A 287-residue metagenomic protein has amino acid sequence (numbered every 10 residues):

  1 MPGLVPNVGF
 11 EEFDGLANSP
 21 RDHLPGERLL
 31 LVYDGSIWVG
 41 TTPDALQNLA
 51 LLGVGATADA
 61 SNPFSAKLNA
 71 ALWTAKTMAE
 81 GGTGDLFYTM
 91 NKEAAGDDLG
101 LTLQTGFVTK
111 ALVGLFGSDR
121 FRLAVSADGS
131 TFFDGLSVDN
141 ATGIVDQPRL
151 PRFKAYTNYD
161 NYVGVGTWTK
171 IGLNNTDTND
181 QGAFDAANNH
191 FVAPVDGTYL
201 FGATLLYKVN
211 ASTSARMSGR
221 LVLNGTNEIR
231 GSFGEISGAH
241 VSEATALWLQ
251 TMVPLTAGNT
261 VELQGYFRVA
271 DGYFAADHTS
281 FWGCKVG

Functional and structural regions predicted by a protein language model:
M1-Q47, V108, G117-A141, E228-I229: Acidic, glycine/polar-enriched metal-coordinating patches/loops that mediate binding to polyanionic ligands
P2, P20, Q47, A58-A60 (+2 more regions): Proline-rich low-complexity regions
P2-P6, L51-F132, Y159, R216-S218: Self-maturation zones of extracellular/virion spikes and adhesins
P6-G9, G15-S19, P25, F87-M90 (+7 more regions): Intrinsically disordered, low-complexity segments enriched in polar/charged residues with Gly/Pro, especially when
G9, H23, N69-A71, G287: Residue-level detector of intrinsically disordered/flexible regions characterized by low predicted structural confidence
P20-D22, M90-E93, H190-A193: Short secondary-structure boundary/capping segments within folded domains
P20-H23, L103-Q104, G114, V253 (+1 more regions): A general structural signal for short secondary-structure junctions and capping/turn motifs
E27, L31-A45, F132-G135, D139-G287: Extracellular jelly-roll beta-sandwich "head" domains, especially the C-terminal globular C1q domain
